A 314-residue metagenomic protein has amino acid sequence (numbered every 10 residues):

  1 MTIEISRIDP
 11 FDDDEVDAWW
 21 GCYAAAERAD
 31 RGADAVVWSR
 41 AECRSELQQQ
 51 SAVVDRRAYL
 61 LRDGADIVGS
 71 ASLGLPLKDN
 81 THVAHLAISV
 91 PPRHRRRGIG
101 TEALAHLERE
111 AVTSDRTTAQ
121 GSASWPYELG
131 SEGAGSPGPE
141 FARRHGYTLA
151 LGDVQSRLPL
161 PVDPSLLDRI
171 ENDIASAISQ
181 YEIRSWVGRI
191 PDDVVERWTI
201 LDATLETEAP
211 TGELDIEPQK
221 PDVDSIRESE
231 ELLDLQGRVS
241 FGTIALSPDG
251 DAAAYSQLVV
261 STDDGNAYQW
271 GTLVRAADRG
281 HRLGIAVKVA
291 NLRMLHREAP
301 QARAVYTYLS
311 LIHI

Functional and structural regions predicted by a protein language model:
M1-V54, R62, S176-D224: Short amphipathic alpha-helix that is part of the acyltransferase structural core
D30-R57, D63, A71-D79, E206-N266 (+1 more regions): A conserved beta-strand-loop-helix scaffold within acyl/acetyltransferase catalytic domains
K78, S122-S124, P139-R143, T148-P161: Conserved catalytic-core motifs of GNAT/GCN5-like acyltransferases
A87-R95, W125, G271-G280: A short, internal acetyl-CoA/4′-phosphopantetheine-binding micro-motif in the GNAT/acyltransferase core
R96-R109, V274, G280-L295: Conserved acetyl-CoA-binding loop-helix of GNAT-fold acetyltransferases
A111-S131, L295-Y308: Conserved GNAT acetyl-CoA-binding A-motif
T148, G152-R189: C-terminal "cap" of GNAT-fold acetyltransferases
I312-I314: Conserved small/polar residues in nucleotide/adenosyl-binding loops
